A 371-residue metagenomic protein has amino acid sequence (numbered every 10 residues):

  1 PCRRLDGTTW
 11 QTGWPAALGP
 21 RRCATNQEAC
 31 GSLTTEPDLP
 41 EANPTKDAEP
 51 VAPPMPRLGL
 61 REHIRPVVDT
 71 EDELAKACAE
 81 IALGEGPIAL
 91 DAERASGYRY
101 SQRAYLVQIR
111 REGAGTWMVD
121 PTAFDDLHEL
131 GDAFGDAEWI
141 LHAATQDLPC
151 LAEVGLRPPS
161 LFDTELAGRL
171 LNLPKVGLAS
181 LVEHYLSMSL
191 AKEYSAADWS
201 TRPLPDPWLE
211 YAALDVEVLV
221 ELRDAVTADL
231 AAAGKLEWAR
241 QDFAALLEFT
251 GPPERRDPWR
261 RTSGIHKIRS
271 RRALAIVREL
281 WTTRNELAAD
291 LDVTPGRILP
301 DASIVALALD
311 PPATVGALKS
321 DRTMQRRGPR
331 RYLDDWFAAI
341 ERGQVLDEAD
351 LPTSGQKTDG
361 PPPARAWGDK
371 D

Functional and structural regions predicted by a protein language model:
W14, L33-I88, A92: N-terminal accessory regions of nucleic-acid-interacting proteins
E36, D206, L222, V226-D371: Accessory DNA-binding and partner-docking regions appended to nucleic-acid-acting proteins, especially the terminal
P53-R61, V67, Q108-A133, A137-V220 (+3 more regions): Active-site-proximal helix-loop-helix substrate-binding element of RNase H-like nuclease domains
E93, Y100-R110: An N-terminal structural lobe/cap that precedes and organizes the functional/catalytic core across diverse proteins
E93-G97, A167, T323-Q325: Short beta-turn/strand-loop junction motif enriched in small, turn-promoting residues
